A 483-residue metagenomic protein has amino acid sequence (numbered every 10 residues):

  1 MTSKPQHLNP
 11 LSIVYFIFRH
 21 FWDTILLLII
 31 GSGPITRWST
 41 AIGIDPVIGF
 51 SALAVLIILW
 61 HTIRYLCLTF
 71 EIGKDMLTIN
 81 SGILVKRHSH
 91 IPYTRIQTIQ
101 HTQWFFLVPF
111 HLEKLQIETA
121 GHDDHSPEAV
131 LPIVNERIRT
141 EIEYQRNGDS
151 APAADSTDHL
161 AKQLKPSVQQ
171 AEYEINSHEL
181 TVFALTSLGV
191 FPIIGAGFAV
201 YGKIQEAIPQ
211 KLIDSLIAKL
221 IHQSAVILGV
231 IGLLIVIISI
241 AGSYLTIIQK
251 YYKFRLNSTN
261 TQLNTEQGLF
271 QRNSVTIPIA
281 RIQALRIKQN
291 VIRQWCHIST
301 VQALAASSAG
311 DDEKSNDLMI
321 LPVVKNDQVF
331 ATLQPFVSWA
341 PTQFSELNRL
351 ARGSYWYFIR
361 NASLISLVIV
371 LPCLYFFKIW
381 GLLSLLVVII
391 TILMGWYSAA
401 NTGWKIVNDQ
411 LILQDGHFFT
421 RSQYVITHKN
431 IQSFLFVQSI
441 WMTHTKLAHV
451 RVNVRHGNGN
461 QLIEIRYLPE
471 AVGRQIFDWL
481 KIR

Functional and structural regions predicted by a protein language model:
M1-R483: N-terminal basic, Ser/Thr-rich segments that initiate or prime the first beta/alpha elements at protein or domain
